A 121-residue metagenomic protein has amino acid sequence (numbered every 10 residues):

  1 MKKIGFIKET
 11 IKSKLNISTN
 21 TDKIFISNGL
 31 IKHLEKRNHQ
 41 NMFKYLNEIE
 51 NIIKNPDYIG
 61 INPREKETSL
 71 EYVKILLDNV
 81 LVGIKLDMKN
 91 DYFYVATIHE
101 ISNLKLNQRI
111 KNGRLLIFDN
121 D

Functional and structural regions predicted by a protein language model:
M1-D121: Ribonuclease/tRNase effector modules and their secretory precursors
